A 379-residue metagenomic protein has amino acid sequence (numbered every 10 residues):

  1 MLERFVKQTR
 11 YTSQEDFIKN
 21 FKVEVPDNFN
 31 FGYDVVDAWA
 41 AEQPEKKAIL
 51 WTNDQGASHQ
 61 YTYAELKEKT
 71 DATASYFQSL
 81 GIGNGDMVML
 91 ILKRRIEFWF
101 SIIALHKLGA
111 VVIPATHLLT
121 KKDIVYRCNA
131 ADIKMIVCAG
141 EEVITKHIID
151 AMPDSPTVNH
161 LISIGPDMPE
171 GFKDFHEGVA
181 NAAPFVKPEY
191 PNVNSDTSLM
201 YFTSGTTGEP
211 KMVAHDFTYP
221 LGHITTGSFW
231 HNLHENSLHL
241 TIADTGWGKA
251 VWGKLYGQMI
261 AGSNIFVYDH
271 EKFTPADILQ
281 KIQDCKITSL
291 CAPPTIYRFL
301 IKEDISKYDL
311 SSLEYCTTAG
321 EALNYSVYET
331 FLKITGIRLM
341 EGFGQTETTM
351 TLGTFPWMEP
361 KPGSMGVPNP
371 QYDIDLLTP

Functional and structural regions predicted by a protein language model:
M1-Y61, E65-S79, D154-T157, D167-E170: N-lobe entry segment of adenylate-forming
P44-K47, S163-E170, A180-F202, E209 (+1 more regions): Conserved pre-ATP/AMP-binding loop-to-beta segment of ANL
E45, I49-I103, T120-V125, H176-E177 (+1 more regions): Conserved AMP-binding/adenylate-forming core of the ANL superfamily
H59-A64, S198-G222: Conserved AMP-binding A3 loop
K67-A72, A180-F185, N194, V213-H234 (+3 more regions): Conserved structural elements of the adenylate-forming
F100-I103, K107-E177: Structural core segment of the AMP-binding/adenylate-forming
H176, I260, I287-C291, I301-K361 (+1 more regions): Gly/Ser/Thr-rich phosphate-binding loop
L221-T241, T245-S289, E303: Conserved AMP-binding/adenylation subdomain of ANL enzymes
